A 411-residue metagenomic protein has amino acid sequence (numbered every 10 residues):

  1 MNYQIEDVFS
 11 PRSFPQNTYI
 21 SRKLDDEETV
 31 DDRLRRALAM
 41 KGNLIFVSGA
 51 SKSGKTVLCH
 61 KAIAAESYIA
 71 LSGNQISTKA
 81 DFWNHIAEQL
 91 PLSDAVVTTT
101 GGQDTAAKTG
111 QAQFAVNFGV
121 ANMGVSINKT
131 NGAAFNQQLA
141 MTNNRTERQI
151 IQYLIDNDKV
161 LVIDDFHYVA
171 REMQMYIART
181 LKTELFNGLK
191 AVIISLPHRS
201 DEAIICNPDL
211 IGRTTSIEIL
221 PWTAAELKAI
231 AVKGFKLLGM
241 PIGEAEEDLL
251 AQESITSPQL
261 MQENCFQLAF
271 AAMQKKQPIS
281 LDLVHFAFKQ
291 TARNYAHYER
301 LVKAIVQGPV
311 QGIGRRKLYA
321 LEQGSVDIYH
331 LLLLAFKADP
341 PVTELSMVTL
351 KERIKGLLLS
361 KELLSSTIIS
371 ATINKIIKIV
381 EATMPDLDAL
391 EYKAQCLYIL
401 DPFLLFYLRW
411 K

Functional and structural regions predicted by a protein language model:
M1-S48, T383: A short, basic N-terminal segment
D32-L161, Y168-R171, S360-L364: P-loop NTPase nucleotide-binding core
A37-M40, I151-D156, L181-L189, P208-G212: Conserved catalytic network of the ASCE P-loop NTPase/AAA+ motor domain
I45-S51, Y168-V169, T183-N207: Sensor-1/coupling segment of RecA-like P-loop NTPase cores
Y68, I205-P221: A short helix-turn-beta junction within AAA+ P-loop NTPase domains corresponding to the substrate/partner-engaging
I219-E247, I255-N264: Conserved small helical "lid"/interfacial subdomain of P-loop NTPases
E244-A304: Amphipathic alpha-helical "lid/sensor" segments that cap RecA-like P-loop NTPase cores
V284-K411: C-terminal leucine-rich, beta-strand-based interaction scaffolds used for sensing/assembly
